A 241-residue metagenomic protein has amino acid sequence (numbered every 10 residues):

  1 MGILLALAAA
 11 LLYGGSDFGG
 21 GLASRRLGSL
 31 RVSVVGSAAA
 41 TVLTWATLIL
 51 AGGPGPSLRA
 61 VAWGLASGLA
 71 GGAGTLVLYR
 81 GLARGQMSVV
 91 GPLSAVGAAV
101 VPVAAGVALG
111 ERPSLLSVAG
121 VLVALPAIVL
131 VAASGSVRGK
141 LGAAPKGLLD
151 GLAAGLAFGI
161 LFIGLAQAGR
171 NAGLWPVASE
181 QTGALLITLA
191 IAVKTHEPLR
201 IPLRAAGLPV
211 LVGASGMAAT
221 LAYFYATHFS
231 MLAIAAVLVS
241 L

Functional and structural regions predicted by a protein language model:
M1-A8, G19-G20, R25-L30, V34-G64 (+4 more regions): Membrane-interface interhelical linkers
A8, V35, L93-S94, L116-A119 (+2 more regions): Hydrophobic core positions of alpha-helical segments in small-molecule transporters and transporter systems
G15-L27, L76-G85, L93, V107-A108 (+4 more regions): Juxtamembrane C-cap of transmembrane helices in multi-pass membrane transport proteins
V32-S33, V90, P176-V177, A235: Juxtamembrane helix-start motifs in multi-pass secondary transporters
A38-T44, L93-V107, G183-I187, A218-A222 (+1 more regions): Alpha-helical transmembrane segments of compact multi-pass small-molecule transporters, enriched in specific families
A39-T44, V100-A104, L115-G135: Hydrophobic transmembrane alpha-helices of multi-pass small-molecule transport proteins
T44-P54, P102-S117, L156-L174, G216-A233: Hydrophobic alpha-helical transmembrane segments in multi-pass integral membrane proteins
L58, G91-S94, G110-L130, L141-G147: Loop-to-transmembrane alpha-helix entry segments
